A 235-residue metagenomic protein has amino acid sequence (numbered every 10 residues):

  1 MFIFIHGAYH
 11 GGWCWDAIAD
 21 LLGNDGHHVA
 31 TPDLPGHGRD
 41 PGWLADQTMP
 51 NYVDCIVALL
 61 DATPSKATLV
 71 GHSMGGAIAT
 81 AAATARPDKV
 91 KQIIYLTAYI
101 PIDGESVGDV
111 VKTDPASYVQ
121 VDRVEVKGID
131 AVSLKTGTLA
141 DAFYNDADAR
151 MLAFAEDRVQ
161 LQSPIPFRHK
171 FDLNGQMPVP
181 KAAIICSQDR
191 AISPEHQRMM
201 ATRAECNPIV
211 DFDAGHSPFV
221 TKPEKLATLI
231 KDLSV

Functional and structural regions predicted by a protein language model:
M1-P41, P64-A67: Conserved HGGG/HGGXW glycine-rich cap/lid loop of the alpha/beta-hydrolase fold
H28, G36-T68, T84-A85, G108-K112: Active-site loop/oxyanion-hole signature of alpha/beta-hydrolase fold enzymes
G71-G75, A79: Gly/Ala-rich beta-loop-alpha elbow adjacent to hydrolase catalytic centers
T84, K89-V90, I94-K127, S163-F167: Flexible "cap/lid" loop of the alpha/beta hydrolase fold
G128-Q176: Conserved alpha/beta-hydrolase catalytic His-Asp/Glu region
Q160-P223: Conserved serine/cysteine hydrolase catalytic core
V220-S234: Post-His helix in hydrolase/transferase enzymes
